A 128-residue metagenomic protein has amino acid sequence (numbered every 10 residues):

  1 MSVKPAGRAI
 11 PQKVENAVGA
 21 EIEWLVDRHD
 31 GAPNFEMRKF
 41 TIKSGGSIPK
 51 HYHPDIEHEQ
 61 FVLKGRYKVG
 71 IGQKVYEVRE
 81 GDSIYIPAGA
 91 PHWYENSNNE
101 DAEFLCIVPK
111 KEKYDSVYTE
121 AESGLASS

Functional and structural regions predicted by a protein language model:
M1-N34, V117-S128: A short, N-terminal "cap"/entry segment at the start of jelly-roll beta-barrel domains of the cupin/DSBH fold
A17-A20, V26, M37, P49 (+3 more regions): Anionic, Ser/Thr-rich low-complexity intrinsically disordered regions
E23, R38-H53, A88: Conserved short histidine dyad/triad with adjacent acidic residue
V26, P49-P54, E95-S97, V117: Short histidine-centered beta-strand/loop micro-motifs that create catalytic or ligand/metal-coordination sites
K39, Y85, E100-S116: A short hydrophobic beta-strand segment most commonly corresponding to one strand of the jelly-roll/cupin
K50-H51, V69-G70, I86, H92-N99: Short beta-strand His + acidic residue motifs that chelate non-heme Fe in jelly-roll/DSBH and cupin folds
D55-Y67, G72: Glycine- and acidic-residue-biased ligand/ion/polar-headgroup-sensing regions
Q73-A88: Short acidic-glycine-tyrosine-enriched beta hairpin
